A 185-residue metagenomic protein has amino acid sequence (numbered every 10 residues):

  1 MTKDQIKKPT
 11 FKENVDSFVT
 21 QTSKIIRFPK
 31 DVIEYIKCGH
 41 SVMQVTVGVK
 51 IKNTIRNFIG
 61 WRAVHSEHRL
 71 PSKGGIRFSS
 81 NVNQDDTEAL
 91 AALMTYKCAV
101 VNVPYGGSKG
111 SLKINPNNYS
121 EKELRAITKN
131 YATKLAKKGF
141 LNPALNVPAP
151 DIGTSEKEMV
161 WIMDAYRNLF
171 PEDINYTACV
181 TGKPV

Functional and structural regions predicted by a protein language model:
T2-T46: Short, Gly/Pro- and small/polar-rich lid/capping loops
K3, K7, F11, K24 (+8 more regions): Amphipathic, alpha-helical segments enriched in basic
N14-S17, V82, D86, A126 (+1 more regions): Generic recognition of stable, solvent-exposed alpha-helical segments in well-folded globular domains
V19-I26, A91-M94, Y131, L135-G139 (+1 more regions): Hydrophobic, Leu/Ile/Phe/Ala-enriched alpha-helical segments that form helix-helix packing faces
K24-C38, H65-S80, K109-G110, G139-A149: Charged, low-complexity, helix/coiled-coil-prone segments
M43-N118: Glycine-rich, N-terminal phosphate-binding loop and its surrounding beta-alpha-beta segment
S79, A99-V185: Glycine/serine-rich phosphate-binding loop and adjoining beta1-alpha1 elements at the start of nucleotide-handling
